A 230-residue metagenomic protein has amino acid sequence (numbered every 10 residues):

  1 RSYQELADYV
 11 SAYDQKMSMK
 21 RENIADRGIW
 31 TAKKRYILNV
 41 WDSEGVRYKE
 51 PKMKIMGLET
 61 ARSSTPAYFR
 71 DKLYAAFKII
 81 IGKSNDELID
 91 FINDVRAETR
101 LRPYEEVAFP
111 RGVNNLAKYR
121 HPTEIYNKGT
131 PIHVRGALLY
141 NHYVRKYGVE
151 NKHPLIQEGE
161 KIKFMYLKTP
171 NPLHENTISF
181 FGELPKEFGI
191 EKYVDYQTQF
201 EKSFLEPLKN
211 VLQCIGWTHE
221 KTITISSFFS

Functional and structural regions predicted by a protein language model:
R1-S230: DNA-dependent DNA polymerase catalytic subunits
